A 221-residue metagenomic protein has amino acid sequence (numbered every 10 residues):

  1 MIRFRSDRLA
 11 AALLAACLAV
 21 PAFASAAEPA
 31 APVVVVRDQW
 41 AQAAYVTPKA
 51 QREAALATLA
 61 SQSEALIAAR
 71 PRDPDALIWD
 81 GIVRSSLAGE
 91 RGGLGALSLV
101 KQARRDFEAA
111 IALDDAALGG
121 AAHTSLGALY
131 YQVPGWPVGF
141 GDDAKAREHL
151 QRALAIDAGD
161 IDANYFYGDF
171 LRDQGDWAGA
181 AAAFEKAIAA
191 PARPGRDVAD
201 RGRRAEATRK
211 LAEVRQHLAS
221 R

Functional and structural regions predicted by a protein language model:
A24-Q62: N-terminal leader/linker segments that initiate helical-solenoid repeat arrays
P71, D115-A117, A158: Short coil turns that delineate tetratricopeptide repeat
A76, G120-A122, A163, D197: TPR alpha-solenoid repeat register
A183, A190-R221: Terminal, low-structured helical/coil segments at or just beyond the last alpha-helical repeat
